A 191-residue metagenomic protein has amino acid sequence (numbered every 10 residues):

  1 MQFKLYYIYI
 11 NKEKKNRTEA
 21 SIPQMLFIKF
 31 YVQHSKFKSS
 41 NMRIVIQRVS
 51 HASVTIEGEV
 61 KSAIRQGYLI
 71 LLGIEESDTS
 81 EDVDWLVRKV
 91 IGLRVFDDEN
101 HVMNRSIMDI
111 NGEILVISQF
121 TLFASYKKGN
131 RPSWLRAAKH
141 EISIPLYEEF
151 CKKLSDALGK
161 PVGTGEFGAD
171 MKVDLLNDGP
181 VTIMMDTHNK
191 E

Functional and structural regions predicted by a protein language model:
M1-K4, E13: Short intrinsically disordered, low-complexity coil segments enriched in acidic
Q2, P23-L26: Position-driven detector of the extreme protein N-terminus
F3-L5, F30, H34-S39: Cationic, low-complexity basic patches in intrinsically disordered or flexible, solvent-exposed regions
I8-I10: Intrinsically disordered, low-complexity terminal segments enriched in Ser/Thr
K14-N16, M25: Polybasic, lysine-rich low-complexity intrinsically disordered segments
N41-N130, P145-E191: N-terminal, polar/charged subdomain of small-to-medium soluble alpha/beta proteins
K128-I142: A charged helix-plus-loop insertion that forms the helical arch/lid used to bind and gate nucleic-acid substrates
